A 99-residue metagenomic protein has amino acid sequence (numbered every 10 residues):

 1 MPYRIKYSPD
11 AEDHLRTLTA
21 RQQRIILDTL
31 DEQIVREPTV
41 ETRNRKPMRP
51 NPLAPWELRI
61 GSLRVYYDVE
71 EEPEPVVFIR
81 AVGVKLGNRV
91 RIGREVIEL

Functional and structural regions predicted by a protein language model:
M1-L30: Arg/Lys-rich, positively charged N-terminal/basic patches that mediate binding to nucleic acids
P2, R16, R24, I60-R64 (+1 more regions): Enriched for short, Lys/Arg-rich terminal
R4-I5, E41, W56-L58, P75: Residues that recognize and position ribonucleotide moieties
Y7, P50, I60: Conserved strand-loop elements at the edges of beta-sheets that form or border functional pockets
D10, L53, V84: Residues that form or immediately flank small-molecule/cofactor binding pockets and catalytic motifs
E32-E57: A short, surface-exposed loop/turn module that caps and links secondary-structure elements
